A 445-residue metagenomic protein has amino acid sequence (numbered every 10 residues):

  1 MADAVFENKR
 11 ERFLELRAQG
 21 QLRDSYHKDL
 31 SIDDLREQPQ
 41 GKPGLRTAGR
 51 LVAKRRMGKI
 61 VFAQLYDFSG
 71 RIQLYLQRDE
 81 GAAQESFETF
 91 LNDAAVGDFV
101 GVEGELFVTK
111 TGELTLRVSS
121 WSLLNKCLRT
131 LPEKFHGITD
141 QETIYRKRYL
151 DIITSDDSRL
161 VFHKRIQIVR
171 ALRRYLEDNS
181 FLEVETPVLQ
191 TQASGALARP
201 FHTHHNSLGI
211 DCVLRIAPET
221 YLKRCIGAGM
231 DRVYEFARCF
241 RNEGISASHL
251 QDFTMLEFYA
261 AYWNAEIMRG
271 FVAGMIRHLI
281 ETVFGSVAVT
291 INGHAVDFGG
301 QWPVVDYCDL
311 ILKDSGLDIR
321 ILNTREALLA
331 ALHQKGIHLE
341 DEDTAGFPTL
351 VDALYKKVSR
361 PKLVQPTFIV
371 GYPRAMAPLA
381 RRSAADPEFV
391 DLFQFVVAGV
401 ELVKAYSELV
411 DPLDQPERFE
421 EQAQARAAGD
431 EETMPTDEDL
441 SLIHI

Functional and structural regions predicted by a protein language model:
M1-I443: Class II aminoacyl-tRNA synthetase catalytic cores and aaRS-like
